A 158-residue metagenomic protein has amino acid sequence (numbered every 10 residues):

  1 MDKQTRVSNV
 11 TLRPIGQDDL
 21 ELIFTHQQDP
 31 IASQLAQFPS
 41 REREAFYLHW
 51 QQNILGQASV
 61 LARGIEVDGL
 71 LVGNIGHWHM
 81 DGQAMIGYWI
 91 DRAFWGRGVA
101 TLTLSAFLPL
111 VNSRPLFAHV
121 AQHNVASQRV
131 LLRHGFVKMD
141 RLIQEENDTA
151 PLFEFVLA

Functional and structural regions predicted by a protein language model:
M1-P30, L35, A62-A158: Acyl-donor (CoA/ACP) binding surface of acyl/acetyltransferases
I31-Q51: Conserved GNAT-fold acetyl-CoA-binding loop/helix
N53-S59: Short loop/turn motifs at secondary-structure junctions and domain boundaries
